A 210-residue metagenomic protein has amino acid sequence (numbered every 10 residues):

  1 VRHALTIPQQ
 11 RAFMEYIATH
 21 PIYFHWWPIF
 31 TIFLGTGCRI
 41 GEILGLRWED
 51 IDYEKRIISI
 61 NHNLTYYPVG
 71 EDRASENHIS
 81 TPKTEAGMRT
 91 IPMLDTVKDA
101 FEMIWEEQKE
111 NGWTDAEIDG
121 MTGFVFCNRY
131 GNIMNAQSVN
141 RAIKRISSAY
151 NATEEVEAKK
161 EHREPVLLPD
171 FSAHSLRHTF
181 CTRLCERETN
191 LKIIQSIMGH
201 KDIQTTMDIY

Functional and structural regions predicted by a protein language model:
V1-I40, L44-L46, E54, T65 (+3 more regions): Basic, Lys/Arg- and aromatic-enriched nucleic-acid-binding interface segment
R2-T6, I57-S59, P68-V69, I79-M103 (+1 more regions): C-terminal catalytic core of Y-nucleophile DNA break-rejoin enzymes
E15-W26, T36, I91, E107-A116 (+3 more regions): Short, basic (Lys/Arg/His-rich) helix/loop patches that form interaction surfaces in the mid-to-C-terminal regions
G45-I51, Q195-K201, I209: A short, basic/aromatic helix-end/turn motif that makes direct DNA contacts
Y66-Y67, Q108: Short, surface-exposed beta-strand-loop junctions and turns on beta-sheet-rich folds
